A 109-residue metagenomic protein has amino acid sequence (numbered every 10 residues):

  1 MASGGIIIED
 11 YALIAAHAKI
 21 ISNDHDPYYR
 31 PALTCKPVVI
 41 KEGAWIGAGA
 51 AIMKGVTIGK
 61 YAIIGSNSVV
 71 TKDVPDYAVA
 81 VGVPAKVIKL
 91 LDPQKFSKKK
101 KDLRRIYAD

Functional and structural regions predicted by a protein language model:
M1-G4, E9-D10, A15-A16, I21-S22 (+9 more regions): Left-handed beta-helix
N23-P31: A short, acidic/glycine-rich surface segment
A32-K54, V83-D109: C-terminal segments of enzyme domains that contribute to small-molecule binding surfaces
